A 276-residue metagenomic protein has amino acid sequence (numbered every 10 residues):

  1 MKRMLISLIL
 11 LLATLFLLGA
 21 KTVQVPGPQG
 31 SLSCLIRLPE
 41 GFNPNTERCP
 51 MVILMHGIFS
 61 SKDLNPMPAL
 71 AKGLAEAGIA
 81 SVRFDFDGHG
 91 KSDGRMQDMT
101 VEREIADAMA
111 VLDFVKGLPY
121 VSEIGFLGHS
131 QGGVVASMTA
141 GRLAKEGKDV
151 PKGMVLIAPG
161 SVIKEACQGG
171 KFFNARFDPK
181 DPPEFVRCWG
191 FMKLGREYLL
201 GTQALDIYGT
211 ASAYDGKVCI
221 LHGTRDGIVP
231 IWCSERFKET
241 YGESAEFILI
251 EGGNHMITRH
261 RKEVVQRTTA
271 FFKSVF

Functional and structural regions predicted by a protein language model:
L18-N45: N-terminal cap/lid segment of alpha/beta-hydrolase-fold proteins
L32, V134, T139-G141, K145-R236 (+2 more regions): The alpha/beta-hydrolase serine catalytic core
E47-G57: Short beta-strand element of the alpha/beta-hydrolase
I58, D85-R95, G160, G253: Short beta-to-alpha linker loops that shape the active-site pocket of alpha/beta-hydrolase fold enzymes
F59-A71, F86, W232: The serine-hydrolase catalytic nucleophile loop
K62-D63, H89-P119: Catalytic nucleophile-loop/oxyanion-hole region of alpha/beta-hydrolase and closely related hydrolase-like folds
A71-D93: Conserved alpha/beta-hydrolase
P119-S130: Alpha/beta-hydrolase fold nucleophile elbow
